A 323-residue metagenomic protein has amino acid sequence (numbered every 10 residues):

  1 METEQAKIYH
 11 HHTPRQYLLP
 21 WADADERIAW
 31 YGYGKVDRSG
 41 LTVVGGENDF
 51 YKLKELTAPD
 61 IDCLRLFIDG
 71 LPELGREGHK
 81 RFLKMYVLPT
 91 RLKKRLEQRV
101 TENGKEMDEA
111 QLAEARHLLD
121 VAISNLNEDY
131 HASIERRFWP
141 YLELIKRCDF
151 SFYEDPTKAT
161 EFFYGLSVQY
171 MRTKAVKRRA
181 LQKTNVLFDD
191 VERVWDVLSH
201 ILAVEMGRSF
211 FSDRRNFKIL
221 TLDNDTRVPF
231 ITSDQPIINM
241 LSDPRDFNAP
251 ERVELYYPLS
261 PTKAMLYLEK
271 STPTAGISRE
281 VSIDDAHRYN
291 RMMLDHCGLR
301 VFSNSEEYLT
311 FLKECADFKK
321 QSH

Functional and structural regions predicted by a protein language model:
M1-Y9, T13-H323: Alpha-helical structural context detector biased toward long hydrophobic helices
